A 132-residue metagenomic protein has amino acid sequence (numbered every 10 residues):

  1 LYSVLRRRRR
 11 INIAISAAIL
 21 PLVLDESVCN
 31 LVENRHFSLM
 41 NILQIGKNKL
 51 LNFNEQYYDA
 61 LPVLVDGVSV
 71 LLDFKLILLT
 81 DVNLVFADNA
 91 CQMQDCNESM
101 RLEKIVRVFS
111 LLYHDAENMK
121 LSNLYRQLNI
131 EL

Functional and structural regions predicted by a protein language model:
L1-D25: Long, hydrophobic N-terminal alpha-helical segment
I11, I45-N48: N-terminal helix-turn-helix DNA-binding core of bacterial DNA-binding proteins
A17-L43: A glycine-rich, hydrophobic loop/mini-helix early in the fold
P21, F37, Q44, V63 (+4 more regions): Eukaryotic, polar/proline-rich low-complexity intrinsically disordered regions
N48-L61: Short helix-coil junctions and helix-kink-helix linkers
L64-L79: Basic amphipathic alpha-helical segments that dock to polyanions
N83-N89: Minor-groove-contacting beta-hairpin "wing" of winged helix-turn-helix DNA-binding domains
Q94-L132: Glycine-rich, aromatic-bearing surface loops/beta-hairpins
